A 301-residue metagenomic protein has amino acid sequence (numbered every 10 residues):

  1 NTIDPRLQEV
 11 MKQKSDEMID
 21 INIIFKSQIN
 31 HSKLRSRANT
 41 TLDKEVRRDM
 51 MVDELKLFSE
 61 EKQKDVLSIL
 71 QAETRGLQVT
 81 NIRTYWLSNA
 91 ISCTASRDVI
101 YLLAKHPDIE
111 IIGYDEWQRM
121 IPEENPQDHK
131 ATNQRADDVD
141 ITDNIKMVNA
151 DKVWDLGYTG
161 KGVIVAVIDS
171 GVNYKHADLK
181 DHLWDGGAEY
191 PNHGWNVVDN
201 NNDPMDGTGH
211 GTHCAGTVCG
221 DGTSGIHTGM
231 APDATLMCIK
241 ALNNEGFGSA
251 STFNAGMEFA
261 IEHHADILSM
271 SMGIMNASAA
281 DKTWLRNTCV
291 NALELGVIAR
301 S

Functional and structural regions predicted by a protein language model:
T2-D128: Inhibitory N-terminal propeptides of secreted protease zymogens
S15-D16, L34, I141, K152-H193 (+3 more regions): Subtilisin-like serine protease catalytic core
I23, V167, C238, A299-S301: Structural beta-sheet core signal
S27-H31, S88-N89, D98-I100, Q118-M120 (+5 more regions): Solvent-exposed loop/turn segments at secondary-structure junctions within structured extracellular/periplasmic domains
T80, L102-I164, A177-D178: Protease zymogen maturation seam
C214, E262-S301: Catalytic-core segments of hydrolase enzymes
